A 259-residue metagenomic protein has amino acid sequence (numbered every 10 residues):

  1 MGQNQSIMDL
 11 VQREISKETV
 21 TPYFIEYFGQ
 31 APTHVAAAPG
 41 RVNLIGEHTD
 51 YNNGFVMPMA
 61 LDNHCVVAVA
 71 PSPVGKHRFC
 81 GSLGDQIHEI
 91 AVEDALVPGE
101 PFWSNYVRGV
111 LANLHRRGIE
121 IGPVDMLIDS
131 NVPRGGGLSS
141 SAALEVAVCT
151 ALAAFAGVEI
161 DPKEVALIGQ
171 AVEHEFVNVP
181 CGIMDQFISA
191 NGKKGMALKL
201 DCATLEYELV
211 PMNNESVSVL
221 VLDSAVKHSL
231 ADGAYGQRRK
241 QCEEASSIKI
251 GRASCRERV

Functional and structural regions predicted by a protein language model:
M1-R41, V66-E100, M196-R258: C-terminal nucleotide
M1-V35, N52-F55, E89-P211: Gly/Ser-rich oxyanion-binding loop with an adjacent helix/lid that shapes the negatively charged ligand pocket
N53-A60, R238-R239: Short Gly/aromatic-enriched secondary-structure transition segments
P58-A60, A68-P71, G118: Short, charge-rich binding segments
A60-D62, S72, N131, K193: A short, compositionally biased micro-patch
L61, L111, E243-S246: Short, amphipathic alpha-helical segments that act as regulatory/interfacial helices in nucleotide-processing proteins
